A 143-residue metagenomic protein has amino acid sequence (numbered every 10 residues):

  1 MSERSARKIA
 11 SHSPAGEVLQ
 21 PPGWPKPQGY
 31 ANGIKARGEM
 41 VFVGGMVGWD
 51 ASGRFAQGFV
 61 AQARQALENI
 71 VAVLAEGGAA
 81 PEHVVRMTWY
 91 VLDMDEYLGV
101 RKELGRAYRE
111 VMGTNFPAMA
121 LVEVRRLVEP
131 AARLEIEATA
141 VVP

Functional and structural regions predicted by a protein language model:
M1-V85, V91-P143: N-terminal presequence-like segments and the immediate start of the first folded domain
